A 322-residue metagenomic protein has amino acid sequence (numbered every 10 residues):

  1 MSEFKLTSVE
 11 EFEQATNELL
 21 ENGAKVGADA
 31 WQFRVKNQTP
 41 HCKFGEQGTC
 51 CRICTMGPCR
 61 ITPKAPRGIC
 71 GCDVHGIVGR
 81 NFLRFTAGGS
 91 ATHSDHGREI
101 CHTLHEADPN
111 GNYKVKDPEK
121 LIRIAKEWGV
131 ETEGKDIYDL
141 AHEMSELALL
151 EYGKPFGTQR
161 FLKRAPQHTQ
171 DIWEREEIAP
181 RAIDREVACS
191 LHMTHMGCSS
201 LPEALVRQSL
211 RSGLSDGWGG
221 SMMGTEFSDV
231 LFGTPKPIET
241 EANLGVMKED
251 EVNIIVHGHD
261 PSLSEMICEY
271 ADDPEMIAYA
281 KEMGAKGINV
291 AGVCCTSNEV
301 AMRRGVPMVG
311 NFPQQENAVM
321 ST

Functional and structural regions predicted by a protein language model:
S2-T322: Metallocofactor- and cofactor-centric catalytic cores in central/energy metabolism, strongly enriched
